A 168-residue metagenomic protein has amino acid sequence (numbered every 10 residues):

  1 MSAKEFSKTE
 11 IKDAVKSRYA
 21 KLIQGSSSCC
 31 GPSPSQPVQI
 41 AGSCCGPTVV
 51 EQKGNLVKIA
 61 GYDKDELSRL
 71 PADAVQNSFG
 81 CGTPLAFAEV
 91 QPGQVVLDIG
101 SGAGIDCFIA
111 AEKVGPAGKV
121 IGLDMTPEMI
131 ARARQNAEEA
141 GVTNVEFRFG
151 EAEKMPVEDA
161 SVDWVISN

Functional and structural regions predicted by a protein language model:
M1, D65, A74, G150-A152: Residue-level signal for pocket-adjacent positions within structured domains
S2-I59: N-terminal auxiliary segments of SAM/dcSAM-dependent transferases
V49-V95, D106-K113: Conserved alpha-helix/loop element of class I SAM-dependent methyltransferases that forms part of the SAM/SAH-binding
Q76, C81, Q91-M155: Class I SAM-dependent methyltransferase SAM/SAH-binding core
V96, V165-I166: Hydrophobic beta-strand segment of the Class I
